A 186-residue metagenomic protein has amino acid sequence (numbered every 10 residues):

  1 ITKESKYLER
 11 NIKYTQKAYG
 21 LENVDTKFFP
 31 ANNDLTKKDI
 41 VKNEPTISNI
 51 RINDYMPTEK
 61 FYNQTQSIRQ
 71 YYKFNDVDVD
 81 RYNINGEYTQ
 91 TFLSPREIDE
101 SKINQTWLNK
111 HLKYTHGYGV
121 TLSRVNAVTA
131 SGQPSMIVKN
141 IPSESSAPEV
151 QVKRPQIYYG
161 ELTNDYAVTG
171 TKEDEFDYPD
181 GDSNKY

Functional and structural regions predicted by a protein language model:
I1-Y186: Soluble extracytoplasmic regions of secretory-pathway and membrane proteins
